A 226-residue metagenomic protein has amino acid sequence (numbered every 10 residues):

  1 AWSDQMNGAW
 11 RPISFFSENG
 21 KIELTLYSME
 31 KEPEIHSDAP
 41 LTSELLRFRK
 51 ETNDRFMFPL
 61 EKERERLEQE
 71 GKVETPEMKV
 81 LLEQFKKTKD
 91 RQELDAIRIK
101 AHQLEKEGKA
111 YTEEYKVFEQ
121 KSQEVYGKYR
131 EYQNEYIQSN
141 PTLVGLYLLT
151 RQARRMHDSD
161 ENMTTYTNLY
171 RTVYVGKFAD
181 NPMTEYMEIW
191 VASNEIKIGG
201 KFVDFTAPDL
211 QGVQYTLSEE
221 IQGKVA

Functional and structural regions predicted by a protein language model:
A1-Q120: A non-transmembrane, solvent-exposed segment enriched in polar/low-complexity residues
L24, K128-I198: N-terminal targeting signals for export/organelle localization
R64, S122-Q123, V191-E195: Intrinsically disordered, low-complexity segments enriched in polar/charged residues with Gly/Pro, especially when
Y111, F118, S122-Y129, Q133: Extended amphipathic alpha-helical segments
K121-E124, N162, E219: Extracytoplasmic/periplasmic, Sec-exported soluble proteins
E185-I221: N-terminal "domain-start" segment that seeds a small globular fold
K224-A226: Alpha/beta-hydrolase fold active-site loops
